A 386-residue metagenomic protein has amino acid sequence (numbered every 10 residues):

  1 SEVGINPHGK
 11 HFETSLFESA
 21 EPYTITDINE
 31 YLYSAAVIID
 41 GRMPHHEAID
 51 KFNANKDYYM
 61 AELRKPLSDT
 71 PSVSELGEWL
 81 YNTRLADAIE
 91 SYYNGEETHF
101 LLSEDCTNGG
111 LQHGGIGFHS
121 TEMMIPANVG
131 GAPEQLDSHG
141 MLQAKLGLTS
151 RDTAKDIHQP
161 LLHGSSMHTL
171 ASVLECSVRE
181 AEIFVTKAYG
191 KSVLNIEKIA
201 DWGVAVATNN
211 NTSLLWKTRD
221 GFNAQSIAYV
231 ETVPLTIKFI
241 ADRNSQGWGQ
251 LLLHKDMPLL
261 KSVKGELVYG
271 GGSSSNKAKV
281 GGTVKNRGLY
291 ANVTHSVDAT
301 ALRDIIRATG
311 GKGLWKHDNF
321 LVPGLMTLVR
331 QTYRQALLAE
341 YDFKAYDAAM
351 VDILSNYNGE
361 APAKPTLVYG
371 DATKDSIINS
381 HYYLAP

Functional and structural regions predicted by a protein language model:
S1-P234, R243-S245, P323-L325, L337-P362: Helical catalytic core of nucleic-acid polymerases
T107, N286-L302: Conserved pre-motif C helix in the palm subdomain of viral-like polymerases
Q135-H139, H295, H317: Histidine-centered active-site/metal-ligand motif
Q143, K279-R287: Gly-rich Lys/Arg/Thr-decorated short loops/hinges at beta-loop-alpha junctions or inter-strand turns that position
H254-Y269, K277, R303, R330-P386: C-terminal, non-catalytic extensions of nucleic-acid polymerases
T294, A308, K312, M326-R330 (+1 more regions): Extended, charge-rich low-complexity regions and/or helical-solenoid scaffolds
V297-K316: Active-site palm subdomain of RNA-directed nucleic acid polymerases
L314-G324: Amphipathic alpha-helical/coiled-coil segments positioned at domain termini
